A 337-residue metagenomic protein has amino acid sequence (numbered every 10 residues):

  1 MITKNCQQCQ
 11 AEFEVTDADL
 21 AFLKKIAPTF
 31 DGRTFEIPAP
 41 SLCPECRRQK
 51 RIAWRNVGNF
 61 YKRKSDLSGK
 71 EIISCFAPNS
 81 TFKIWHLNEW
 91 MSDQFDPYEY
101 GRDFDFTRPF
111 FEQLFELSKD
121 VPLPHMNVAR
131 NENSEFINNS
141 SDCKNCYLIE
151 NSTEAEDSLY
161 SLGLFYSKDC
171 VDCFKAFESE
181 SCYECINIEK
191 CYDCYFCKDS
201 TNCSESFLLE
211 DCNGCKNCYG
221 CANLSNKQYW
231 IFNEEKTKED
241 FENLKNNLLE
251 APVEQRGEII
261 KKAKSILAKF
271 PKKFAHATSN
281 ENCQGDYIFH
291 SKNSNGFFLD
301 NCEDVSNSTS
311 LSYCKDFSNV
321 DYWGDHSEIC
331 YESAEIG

Functional and structural regions predicted by a protein language model:
M1-G337: Long, distal/terminal scaffolding or interaction modules with repetitive or compositionally biased sequence
